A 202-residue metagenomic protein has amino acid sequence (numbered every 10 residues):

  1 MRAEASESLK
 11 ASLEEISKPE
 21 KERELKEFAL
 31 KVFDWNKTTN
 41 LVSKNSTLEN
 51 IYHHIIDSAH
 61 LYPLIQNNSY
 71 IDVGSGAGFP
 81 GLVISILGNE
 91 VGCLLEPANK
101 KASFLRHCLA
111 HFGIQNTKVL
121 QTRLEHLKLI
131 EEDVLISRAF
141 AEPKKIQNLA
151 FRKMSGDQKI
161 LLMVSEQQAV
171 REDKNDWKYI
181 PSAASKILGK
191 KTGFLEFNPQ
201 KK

Functional and structural regions predicted by a protein language model:
M1-N67, I71, K100-T117: Class I SAM-dependent transferase core
T39-N40, E49, A77, T122 (+1 more regions): Flexible, active-site-adjacent loop/turn segments at secondary-structure boundaries
N67-S69, E90, D133: Nucleotide donor/acceptor-binding cores
V73-S75: Conserved beta-strand/loop positions that form the S-adenosyl-L-methionine
A77-N89: Conserved SAM-binding loop of SAM-dependent methyltransferases across substrates and taxa, primarily the Class I
V83, C93, P97-K202: S-adenosylmethionine
